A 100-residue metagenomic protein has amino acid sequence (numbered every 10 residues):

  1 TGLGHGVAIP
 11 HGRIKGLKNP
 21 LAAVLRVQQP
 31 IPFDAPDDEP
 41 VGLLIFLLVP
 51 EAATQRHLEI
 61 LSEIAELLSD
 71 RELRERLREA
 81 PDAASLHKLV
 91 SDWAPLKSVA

Functional and structural regions predicted by a protein language model:
T1-A100: Cytosolic covalent-transfer regions centered on His/Cys nucleophiles that carry phosphoryl or persulfide groups
